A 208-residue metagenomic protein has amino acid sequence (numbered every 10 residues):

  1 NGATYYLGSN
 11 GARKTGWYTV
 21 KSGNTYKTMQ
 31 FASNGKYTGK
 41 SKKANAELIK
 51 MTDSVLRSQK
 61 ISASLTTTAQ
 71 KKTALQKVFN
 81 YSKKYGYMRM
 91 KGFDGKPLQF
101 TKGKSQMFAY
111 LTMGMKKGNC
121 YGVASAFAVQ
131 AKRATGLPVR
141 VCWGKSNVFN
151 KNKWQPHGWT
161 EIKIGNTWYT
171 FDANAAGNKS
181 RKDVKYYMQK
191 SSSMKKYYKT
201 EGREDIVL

Functional and structural regions predicted by a protein language model:
N1, G95-F100, K116-K117, N147-K151: A glycine-rich, coil/turn loop motif that links secondary-structure elements
N1-K50, A69, N147-E161: Extracellular adhesion/carbohydrate-binding repeat motifs centered on closely spaced tryptophans
A44-M113: Secondary-structure boundary elements
Q70, G118-N119: Residues that cap or flank secondary-structure elements
L75, C120-Y121: Membrane-embedded glycan transfer/ligation machinery that uses polyprenyl lipid-linked sugar donors/oligosaccharides
T112-G118, A124: Peptidoglycan-targeting cell-wall enzymes and recognition modules
G122-K195: Hydrophobic/aromatic-rich core segments of domains that either
K196-L208: Short, low-complexity, Pro/Ser/Thr/Gly-rich segments in the mature regions of secreted, periplasmic
